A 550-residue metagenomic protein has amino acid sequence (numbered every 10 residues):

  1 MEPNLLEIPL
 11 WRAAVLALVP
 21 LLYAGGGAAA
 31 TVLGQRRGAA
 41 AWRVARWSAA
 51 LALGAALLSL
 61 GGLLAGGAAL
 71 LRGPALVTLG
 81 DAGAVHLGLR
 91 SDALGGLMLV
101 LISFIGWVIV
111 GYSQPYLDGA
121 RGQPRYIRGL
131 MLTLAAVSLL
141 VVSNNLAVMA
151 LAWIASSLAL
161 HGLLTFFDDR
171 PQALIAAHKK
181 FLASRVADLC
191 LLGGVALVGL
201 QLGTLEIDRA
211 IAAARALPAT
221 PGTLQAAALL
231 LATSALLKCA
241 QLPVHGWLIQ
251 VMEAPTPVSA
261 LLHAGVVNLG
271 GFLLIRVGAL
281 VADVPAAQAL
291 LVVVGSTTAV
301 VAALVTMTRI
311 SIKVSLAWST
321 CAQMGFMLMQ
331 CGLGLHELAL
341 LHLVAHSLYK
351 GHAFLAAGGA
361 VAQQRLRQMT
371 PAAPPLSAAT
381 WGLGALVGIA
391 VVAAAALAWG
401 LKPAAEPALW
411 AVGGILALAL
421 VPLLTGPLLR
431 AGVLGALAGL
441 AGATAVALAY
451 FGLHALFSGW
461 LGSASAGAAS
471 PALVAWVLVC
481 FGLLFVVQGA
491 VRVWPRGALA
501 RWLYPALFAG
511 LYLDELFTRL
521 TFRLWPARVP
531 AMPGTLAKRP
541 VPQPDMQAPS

Functional and structural regions predicted by a protein language model:
M1-V15, G25-R128, D208-I211: Transmembrane helix-loop-helix hairpins at membrane boundaries of multipass inner-membrane proteins
Y23, L33-A40, L428-A455, S463-S550: Membrane-interface and transmembrane segments of multi-pass membrane proteins
G27-G38, W107-G119, G162-Q172, C239-T256 (+2 more regions): C-terminal ends of transmembrane helices
Q35-A55, D118-L132, N144-A150, D169-C190 (+5 more regions): Membrane-interfacial loop-to-helix junctions in multi-pass inner-membrane proteins
W47, P74-D168, A187-L189, A264-G265 (+1 more regions): Internal transmembrane alpha-helices of multipass membrane proteins
L64-G88, V148, A155, L189-V244 (+6 more regions): Juxtamembrane/interfacial segments at transmembrane-helix boundaries in multi-pass membrane proteins
G129-A214, M324-L366: Alpha-helical multi-pass transmembrane bundles of energy-transducing inner-membrane proteins
A136-S143, G193-G203, N268-L280, L328-L341 (+2 more regions): Hydrophobic alpha-helical transmembrane segments in multi-pass integral membrane proteins
